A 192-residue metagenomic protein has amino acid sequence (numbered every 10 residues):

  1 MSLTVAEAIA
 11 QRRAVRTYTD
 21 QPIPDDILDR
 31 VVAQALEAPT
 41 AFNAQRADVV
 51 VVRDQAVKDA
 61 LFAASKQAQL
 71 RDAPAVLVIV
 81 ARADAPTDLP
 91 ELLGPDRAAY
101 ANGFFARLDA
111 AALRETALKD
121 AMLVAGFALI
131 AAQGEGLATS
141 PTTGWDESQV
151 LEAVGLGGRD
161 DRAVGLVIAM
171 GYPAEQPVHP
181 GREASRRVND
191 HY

Functional and structural regions predicted by a protein language model:
M1-Y192: Acidic, surface-exposed loops and disordered segments
